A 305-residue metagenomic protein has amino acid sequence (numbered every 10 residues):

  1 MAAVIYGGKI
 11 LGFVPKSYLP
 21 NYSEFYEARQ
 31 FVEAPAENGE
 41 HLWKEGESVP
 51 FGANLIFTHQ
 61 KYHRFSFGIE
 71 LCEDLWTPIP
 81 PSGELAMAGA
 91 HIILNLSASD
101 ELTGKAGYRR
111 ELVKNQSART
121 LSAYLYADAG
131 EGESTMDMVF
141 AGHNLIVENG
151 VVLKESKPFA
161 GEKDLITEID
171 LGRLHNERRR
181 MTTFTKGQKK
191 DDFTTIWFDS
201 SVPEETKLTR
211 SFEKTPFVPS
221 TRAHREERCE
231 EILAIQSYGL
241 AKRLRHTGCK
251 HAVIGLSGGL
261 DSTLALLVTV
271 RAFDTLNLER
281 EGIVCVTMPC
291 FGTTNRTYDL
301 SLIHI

Functional and structural regions predicted by a protein language model:
M1-G255, L266-L267, R271-R280: Enzyme catalytic cores with a strong preference for nitrogen-chemistry domains
D74, G258, C290-F291: Short beta->alpha junction loops/turns
L256-V270, R296-D299: Short glycine/threonine-rich loop-to-helix capping motif typified by GTGT followed within a few residues by an Asp-Pro
V270, L276-D299: Catalytic or ion-translocation cores adjacent to nucleophile or general acid/base/metal-coordination motifs in diverse
I303-I305: Conserved small/polar residues in nucleotide/adenosyl-binding loops
